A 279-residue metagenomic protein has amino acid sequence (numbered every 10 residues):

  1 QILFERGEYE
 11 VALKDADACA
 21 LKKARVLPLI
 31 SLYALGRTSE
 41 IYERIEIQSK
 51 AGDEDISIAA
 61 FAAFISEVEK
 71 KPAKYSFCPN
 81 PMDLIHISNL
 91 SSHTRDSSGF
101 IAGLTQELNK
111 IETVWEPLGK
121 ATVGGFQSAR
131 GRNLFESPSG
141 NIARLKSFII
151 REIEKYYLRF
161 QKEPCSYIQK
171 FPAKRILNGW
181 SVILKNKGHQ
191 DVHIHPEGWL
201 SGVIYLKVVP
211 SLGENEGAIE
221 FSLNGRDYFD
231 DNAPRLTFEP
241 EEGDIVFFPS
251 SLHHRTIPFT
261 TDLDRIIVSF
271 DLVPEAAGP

Functional and structural regions predicted by a protein language model:
R6-Y9, R37-S39: TPR-repeat structural position
L13-A16, Y42: Tetratricopeptide repeat
C19-V26, E54-I56: Generic helix N-cap/helix-start motif at coil->alpha-helix transitions
L27-P28, A62: Structural register within alpha-helical repeat arrays
K74-I168: Non-heme Fe(II)/2-oxoglutarate
R132-I150, E154-F247, L252, I257-P279: Catalytic core of non-heme Fe(II) oxygenases with the double-stranded beta-helix
